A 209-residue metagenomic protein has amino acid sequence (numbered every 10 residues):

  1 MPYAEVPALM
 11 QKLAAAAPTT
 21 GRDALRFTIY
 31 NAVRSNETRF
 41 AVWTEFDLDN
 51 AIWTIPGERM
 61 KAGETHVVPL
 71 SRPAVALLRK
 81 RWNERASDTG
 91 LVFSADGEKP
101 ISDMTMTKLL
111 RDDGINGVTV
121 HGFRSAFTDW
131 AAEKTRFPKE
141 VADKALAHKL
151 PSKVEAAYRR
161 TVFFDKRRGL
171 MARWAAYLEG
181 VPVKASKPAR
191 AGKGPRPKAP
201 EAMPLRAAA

Functional and structural regions predicted by a protein language model:
M1-A41, D49, M60-E64, E84 (+3 more regions): Basic, Lys/Arg- and aromatic-enriched nucleic-acid-binding interface segment
P2, T20-G21, L70, A74 (+6 more regions): Hydrophobic (often cysteine-bearing) scaffold residues that line and stabilize catalytic clefts of nucleotide/cofactor
Y3, N50, M60-A62, R72-A76 (+4 more regions): C-terminal secondary-structure termini that scaffold catalytic or DNA-interacting sites
L13-A16, G57-V67, F93-E98, G114-G122 (+1 more regions): Short, contiguous acidic/charged loop-to-helix segments that flank catalytic cores in large enzymes
R26, Y30-E37, T105, D112 (+1 more regions): C-terminal catalytic core of tyrosine-transesterase DNA break-rejoin enzymes
T38, L70, F93, T128-A131 (+3 more regions): Hydrophobic, well-ordered secondary-structure elements that form the walls of internal hydrophobic environments
I52-T54: General beta-strand recognition
